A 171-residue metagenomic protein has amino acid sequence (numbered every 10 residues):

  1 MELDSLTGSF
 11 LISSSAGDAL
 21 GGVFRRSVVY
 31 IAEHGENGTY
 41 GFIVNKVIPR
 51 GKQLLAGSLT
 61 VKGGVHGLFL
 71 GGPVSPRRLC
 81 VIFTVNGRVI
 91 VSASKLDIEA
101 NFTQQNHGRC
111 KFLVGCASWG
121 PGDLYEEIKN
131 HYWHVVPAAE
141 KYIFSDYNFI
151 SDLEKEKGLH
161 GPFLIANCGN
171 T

Functional and structural regions predicted by a protein language model:
M1-T171: A short aromatic-anchored loop/beta-hairpin motif
